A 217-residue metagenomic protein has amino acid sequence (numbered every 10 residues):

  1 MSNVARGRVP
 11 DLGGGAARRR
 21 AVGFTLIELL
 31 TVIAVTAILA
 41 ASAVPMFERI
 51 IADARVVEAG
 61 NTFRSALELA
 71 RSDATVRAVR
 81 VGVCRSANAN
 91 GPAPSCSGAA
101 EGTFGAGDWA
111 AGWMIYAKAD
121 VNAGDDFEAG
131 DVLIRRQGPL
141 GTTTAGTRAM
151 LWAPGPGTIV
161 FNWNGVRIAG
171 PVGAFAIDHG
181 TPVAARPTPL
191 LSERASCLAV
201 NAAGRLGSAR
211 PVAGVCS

Functional and structural regions predicted by a protein language model:
M1-G13, I38, S42-E68, S72 (+3 more regions): N-terminal helix-rich module
P10-L12, A16-V22: Short, Lys/Arg-rich cytosolic juxtamembrane segment immediately N-terminal
V22-A34, E48: N-terminal signal-anchor/signal peptide hydrophobic helix marking the start of the first transmembrane segment
